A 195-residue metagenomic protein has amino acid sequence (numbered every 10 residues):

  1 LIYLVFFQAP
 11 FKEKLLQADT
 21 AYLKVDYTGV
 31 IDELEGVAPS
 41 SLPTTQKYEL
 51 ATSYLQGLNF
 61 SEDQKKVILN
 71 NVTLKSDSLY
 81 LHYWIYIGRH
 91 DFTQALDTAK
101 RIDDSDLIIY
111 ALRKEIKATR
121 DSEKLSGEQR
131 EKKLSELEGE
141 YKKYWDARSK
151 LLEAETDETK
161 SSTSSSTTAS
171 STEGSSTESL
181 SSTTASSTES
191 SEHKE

Functional and structural regions predicted by a protein language model:
L1-F7: Single-pass alpha-helical transmembrane signal-anchor segments
F11: Phosphate-binding glycine-rich loops and their immediate beta-loop-alpha structural context
K14-E195: C-terminal soluble domains/tails of integral membrane proteins
